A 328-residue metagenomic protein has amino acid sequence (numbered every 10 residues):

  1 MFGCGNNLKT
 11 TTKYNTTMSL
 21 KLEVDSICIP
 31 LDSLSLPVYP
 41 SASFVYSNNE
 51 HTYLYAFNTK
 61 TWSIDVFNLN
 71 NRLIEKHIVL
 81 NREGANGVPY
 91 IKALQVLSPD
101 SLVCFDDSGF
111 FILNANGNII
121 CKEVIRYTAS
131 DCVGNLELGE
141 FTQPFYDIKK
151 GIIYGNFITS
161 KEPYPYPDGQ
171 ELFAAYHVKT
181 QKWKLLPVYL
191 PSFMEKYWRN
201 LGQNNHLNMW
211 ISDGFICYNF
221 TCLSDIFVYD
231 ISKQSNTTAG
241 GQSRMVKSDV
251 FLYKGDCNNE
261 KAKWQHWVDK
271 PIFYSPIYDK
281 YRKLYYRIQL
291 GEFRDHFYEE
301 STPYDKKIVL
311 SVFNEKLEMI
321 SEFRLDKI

Functional and structural regions predicted by a protein language model:
Y14-P40: A short helix->beta-strand "capping" segment at the edge of beta-propeller domains
P30-W62, Y274-I277, K283-L290: Beta-strand-rich domains and repeat architectures in extracellular enzymes and scaffolds, especially beta-propellers
S41-N48, A93-L97, E140-K150, Q203-S212 (+1 more regions): Structural signature of eukaryotic scaffold interfaces centered on beta-propeller domains
L73-S101, D107, E123-E137, L325-I328: Blade-loop segments of beta-propeller domains
G109, A115-K149, N156-P163: Asp-box/WD-like beta-propeller blade repeats and closely related beta-sheet repeat scaffolds
D168-Q181, T302-L317: Beta-propeller blade signature
S243-K254, N258, E318-I328: Conserved blade-ending motifs and adjacent loop-strand segments that build the rim/top face of beta-propeller domains
W267-V312: Loop/turn-rich, solvent-exposed surfaces of beta-rich toroidal or solenoidal domains
